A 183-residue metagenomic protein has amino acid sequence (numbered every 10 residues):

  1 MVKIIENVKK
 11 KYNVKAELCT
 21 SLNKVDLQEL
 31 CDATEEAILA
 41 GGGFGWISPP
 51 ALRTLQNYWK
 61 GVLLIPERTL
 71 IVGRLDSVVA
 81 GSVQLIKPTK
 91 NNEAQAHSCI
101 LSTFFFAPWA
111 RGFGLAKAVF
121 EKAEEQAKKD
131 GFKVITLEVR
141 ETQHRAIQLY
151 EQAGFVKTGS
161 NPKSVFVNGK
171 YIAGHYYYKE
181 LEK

Functional and structural regions predicted by a protein language model:
K3-Y12, C99, K133-T136, R140-I147 (+2 more regions): C-terminal "cap" of GNAT-fold acetyltransferases
K9-Y12, L18-W109, F120-K122, Q126 (+1 more regions): Acetyl-CoA-dependent GNAT
A107-W109, F113, E141-T142: Active-site acidic-Proline motif in GNAT/NAT acetyltransferases
G114, G131, G154: Short glycine-rich hinge loops at helix-strand junctions in the catalytic core of two-component histidine kinases
F120, A127-E138: Conserved GNAT acetyl-CoA-binding A-motif
